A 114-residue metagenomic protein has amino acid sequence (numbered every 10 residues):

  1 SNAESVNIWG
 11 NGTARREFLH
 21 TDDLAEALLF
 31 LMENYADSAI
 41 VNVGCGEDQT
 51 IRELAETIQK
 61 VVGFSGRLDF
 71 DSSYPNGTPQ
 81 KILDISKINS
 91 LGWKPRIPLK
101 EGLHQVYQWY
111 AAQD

Functional and structural regions predicted by a protein language model:
S1-D114: C-terminal substrate-binding subdomain of Rossmann-fold SDR/epimerase-dehydratase oxidoreductases
